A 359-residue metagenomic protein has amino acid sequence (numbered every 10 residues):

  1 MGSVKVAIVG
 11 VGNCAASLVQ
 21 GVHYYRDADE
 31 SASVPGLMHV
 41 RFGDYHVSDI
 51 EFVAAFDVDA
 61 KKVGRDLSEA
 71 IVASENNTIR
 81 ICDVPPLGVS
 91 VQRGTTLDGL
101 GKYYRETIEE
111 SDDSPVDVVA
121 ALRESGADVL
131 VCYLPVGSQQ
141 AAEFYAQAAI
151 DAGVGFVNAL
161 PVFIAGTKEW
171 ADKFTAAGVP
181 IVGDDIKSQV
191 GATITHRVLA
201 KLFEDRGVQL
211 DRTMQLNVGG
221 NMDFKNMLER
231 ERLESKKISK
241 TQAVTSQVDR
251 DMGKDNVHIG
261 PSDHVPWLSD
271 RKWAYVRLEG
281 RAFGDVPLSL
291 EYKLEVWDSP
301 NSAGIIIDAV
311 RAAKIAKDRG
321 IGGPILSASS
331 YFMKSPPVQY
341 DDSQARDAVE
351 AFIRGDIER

Functional and structural regions predicted by a protein language model:
M1-Y145, L233-I238, A274, F283: N-terminal glycine-/serine-/threonine-rich beta1-alpha1-beta2 phosphate-ribose binding loop of Rossmann-like
V9, S48-E51, K62, E69-N76 (+2 more regions): Active-site-lining helix/loop region of Rossmann-like oxidoreductase modules
A16, F163-T167, K187-A192, G219-N221: Short gly/pro/ser/thr-enriched loop/turn and capping motifs at secondary-structure boundaries
A127, G153-V154, V179, V208: Short glycine/serine/threonine/alanine-rich loop segments
L130-C132, F156-A159, V182-D185, R212-T213: Short catalytic-loop micro-motif centered on adjacent basic/acidic residues
P135-D151, A159-P180: Rossmann-fold NAD(P)-binding glycine/threonine-rich loop
K173-I186, G207, D211: Rossmann-fold dehydrogenase core element
N301-R359: NAD(P)-dependent Rossmann-like dehydrogenase/reductase catalytic/cofactor-binding core
